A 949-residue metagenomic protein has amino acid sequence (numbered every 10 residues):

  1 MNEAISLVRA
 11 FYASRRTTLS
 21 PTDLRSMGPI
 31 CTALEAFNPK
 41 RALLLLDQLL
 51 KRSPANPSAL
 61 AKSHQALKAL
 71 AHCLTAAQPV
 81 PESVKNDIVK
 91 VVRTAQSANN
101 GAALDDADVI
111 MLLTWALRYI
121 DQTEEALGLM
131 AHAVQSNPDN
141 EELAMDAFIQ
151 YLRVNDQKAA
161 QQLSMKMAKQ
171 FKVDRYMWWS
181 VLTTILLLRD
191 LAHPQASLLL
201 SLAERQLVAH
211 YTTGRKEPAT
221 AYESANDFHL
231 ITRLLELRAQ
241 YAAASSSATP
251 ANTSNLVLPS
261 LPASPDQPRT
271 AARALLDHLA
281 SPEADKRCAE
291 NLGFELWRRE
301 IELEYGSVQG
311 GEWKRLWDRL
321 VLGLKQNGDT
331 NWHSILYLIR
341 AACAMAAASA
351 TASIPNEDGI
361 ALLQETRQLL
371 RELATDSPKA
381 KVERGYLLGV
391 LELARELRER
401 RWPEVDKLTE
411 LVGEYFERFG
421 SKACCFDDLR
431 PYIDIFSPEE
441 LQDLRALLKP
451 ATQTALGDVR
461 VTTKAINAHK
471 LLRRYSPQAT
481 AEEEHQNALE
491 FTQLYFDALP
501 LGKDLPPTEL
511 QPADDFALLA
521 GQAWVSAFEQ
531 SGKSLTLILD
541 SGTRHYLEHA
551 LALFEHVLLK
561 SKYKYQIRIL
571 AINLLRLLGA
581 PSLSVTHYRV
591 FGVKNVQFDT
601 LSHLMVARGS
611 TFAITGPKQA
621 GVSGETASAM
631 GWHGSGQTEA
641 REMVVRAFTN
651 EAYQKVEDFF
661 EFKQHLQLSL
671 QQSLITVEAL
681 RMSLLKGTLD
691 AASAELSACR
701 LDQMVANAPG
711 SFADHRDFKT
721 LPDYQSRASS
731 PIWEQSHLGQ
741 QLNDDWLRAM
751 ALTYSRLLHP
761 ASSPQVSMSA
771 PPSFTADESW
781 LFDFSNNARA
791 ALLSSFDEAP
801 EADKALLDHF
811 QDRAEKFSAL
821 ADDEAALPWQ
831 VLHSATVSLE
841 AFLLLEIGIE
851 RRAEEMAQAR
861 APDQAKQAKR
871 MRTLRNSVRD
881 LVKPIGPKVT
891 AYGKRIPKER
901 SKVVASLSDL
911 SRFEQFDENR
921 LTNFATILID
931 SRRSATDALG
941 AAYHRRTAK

Functional and structural regions predicted by a protein language model:
N2-S14, K40-K51, V80-N99, T123-Q135 (+14 more regions): Alpha-helical repeat scaffolds
R16-S20, P54-A55, N100-L104, P138 (+4 more regions): Short coil turns that delineate tetratricopeptide repeat
S20-L70, L362-A520, S526-E529, R646 (+1 more regions): Long, acidic/serine-threonine-rich intrinsically disordered regions with weak helical/coil propensity that act as
S26, A59, V109, L143 (+5 more regions): TPR alpha-solenoid repeat register
G28-A36, A66-Q78, W115-I120, D146-V154 (+11 more regions): Residue-level signature for tetratricopeptide repeat
P57-R118, S180, L199, A203-Q206 (+4 more regions): Eukaryotic alpha-helical scaffold "rod" segments
L191, K216-G457, Y754-R756, S762-F916: Non-catalytic protein-protein interaction scaffold segments in large eukaryotic complex-forming proteins
A242, K618-F774, S779: Extended alpha-helical scaffolding regions
